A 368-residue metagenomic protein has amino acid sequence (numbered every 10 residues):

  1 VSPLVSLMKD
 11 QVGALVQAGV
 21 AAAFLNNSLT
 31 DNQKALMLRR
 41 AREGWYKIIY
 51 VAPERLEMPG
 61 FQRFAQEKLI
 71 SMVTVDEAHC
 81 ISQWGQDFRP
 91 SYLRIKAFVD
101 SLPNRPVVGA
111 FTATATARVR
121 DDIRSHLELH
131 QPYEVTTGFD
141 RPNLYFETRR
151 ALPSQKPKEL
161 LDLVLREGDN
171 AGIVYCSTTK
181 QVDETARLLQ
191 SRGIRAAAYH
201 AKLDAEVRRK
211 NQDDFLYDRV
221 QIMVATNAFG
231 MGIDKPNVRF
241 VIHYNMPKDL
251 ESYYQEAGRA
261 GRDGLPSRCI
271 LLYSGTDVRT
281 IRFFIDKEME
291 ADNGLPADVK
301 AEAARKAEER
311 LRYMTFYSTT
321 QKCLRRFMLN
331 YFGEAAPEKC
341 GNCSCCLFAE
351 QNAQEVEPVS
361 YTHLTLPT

Functional and structural regions predicted by a protein language model:
V1-S2: Walker A/P-loop
S6: Key residue(s) within conserved catalytic/signature motifs
K9-E290: Helicase motor core with emphasis on the C-terminal RecA-like subdomain
F139, N143, K306-E309, P358: Alpha-helix N-cap/N′ positions at the starts of helices
Q155, E159, S252, G264 (+3 more regions): Generic recognition of short, well-ordered alpha-helical interface segments
D277-L295, E302-K306, Y313-T320: A conserved SF2-helicase RecA2
T319-S360: Cys/His-rich short segments
T362-T368: Conserved small/polar residues in nucleotide/adenosyl-binding loops
